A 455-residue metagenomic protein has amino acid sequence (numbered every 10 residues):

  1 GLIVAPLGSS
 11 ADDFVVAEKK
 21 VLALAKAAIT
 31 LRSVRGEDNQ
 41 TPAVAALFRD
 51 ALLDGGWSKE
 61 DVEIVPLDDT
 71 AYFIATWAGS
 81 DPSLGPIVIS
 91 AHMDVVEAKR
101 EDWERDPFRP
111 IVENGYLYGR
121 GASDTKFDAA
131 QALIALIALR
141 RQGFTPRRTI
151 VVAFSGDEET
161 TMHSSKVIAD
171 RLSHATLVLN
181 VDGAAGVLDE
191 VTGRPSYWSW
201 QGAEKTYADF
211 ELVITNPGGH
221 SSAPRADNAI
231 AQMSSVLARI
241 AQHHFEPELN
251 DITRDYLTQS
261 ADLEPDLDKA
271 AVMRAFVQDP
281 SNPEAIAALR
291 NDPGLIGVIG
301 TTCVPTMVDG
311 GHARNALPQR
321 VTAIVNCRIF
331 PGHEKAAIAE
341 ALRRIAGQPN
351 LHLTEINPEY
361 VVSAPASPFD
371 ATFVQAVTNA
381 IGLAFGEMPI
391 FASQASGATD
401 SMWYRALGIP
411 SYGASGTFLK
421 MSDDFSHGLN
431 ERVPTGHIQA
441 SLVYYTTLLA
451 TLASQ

Functional and structural regions predicted by a protein language model:
L7-R100, R320, I324, K335: N-terminal helical capping/dimerization or prosegment-like subdomains of hydrolases acting on amide or phosphate bonds
D12-V15, T30-N39, L117-A122, G219-P224 (+1 more regions): Second-shell loop/turn segments in exported
A23-V34, V213-N216, T354-V362: Acidic/histidine-rich, surface-exposed loop or edge segments in extracytoplasmic proteins
S80-L84, G186-L188, P195, L249-N315 (+3 more regions): An extended, acidic, His-containing surface patch that forms the Zn2+-binding/catalytic region of metallohydrolases
S83-F154: Active-site metal-coordination/substrate-binding segment of hydrolases, especially metallo-dependent peptidases
R147-A229: Histidine/acidic-residue-rich, glycine-tolerant segments that coordinate divalent metal ions
F210, P217-G219, A223-A275: Polar, glycine-rich mid-to-C-terminal structural blocks that act as macromolecule-binding/assembly scaffolds
D227, I338-A346: Short amphipathic alpha-helices in soluble, non-transmembrane regions that often serve as interface/regulatory elements
